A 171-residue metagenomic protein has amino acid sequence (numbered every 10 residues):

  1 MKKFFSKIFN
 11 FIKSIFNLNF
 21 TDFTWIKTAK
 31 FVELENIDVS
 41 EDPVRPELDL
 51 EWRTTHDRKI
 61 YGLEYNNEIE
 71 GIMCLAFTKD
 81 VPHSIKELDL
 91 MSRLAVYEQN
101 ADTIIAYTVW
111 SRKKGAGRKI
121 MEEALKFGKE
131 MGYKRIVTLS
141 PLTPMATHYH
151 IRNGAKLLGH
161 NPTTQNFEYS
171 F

Functional and structural regions predicted by a protein language model:
F4-T55, I60-Y65, I69: Short amphipathic alpha-helix that is part of the acyltransferase structural core
C74-I105: Conserved acyl-donor/pantetheine-binding loop and adjacent beta-alpha core of acyl/acetyltransferases and related
I104-A116: A short, internal acetyl-CoA/4′-phosphopantetheine-binding micro-motif in the GNAT/acyltransferase core
K113-F127: Conserved acetyl-CoA-binding loop-helix of GNAT-fold acetyltransferases
V137-H148: Conserved beta-strand-loop-alpha-helix junction that forms the acyl-donor binding cleft
L139, K156-Y169: Conserved catalytic-core motifs of GNAT/GCN5-like acyltransferases
H148-A155: Conserved active-site tyrosine of GNAT-family acetyltransferases
